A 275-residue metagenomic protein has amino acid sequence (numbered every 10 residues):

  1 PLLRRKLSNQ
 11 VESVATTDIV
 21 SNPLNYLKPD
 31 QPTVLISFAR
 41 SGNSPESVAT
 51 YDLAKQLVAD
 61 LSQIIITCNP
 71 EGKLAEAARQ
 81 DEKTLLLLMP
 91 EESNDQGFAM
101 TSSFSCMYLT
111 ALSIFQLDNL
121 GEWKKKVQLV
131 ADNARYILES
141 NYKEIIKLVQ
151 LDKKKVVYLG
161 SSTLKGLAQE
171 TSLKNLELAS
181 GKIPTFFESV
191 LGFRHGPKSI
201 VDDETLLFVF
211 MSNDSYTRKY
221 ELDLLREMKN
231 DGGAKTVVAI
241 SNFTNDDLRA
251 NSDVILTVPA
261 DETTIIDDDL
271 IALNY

Functional and structural regions predicted by a protein language model:
P1-L129, F210-D261: Glycine-rich phosphate-binding loops that contact phosphosugars or nucleotide phosphates
T17, Q96-F98, L191, D268-L273: Flexible, active-site-adjacent loop/turn segments at secondary-structure boundaries
S21-N22, F193-H195, D203, A272-Y275: Generic structural "secondary-structure junction" signal
R79-F208: Active-site phosphate/pyrophosphate-binding segments
D253-Y275: Peripheral docking tails and interdomain loops at the edges of cofactor- or intermediate-handling domains
